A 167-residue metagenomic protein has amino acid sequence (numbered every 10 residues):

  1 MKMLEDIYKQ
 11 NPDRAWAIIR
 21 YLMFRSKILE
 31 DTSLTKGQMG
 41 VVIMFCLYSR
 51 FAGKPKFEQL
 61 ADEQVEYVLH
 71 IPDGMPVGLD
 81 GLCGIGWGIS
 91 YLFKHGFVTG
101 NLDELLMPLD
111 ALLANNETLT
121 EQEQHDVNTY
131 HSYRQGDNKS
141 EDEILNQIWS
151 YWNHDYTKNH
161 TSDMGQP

Functional and structural regions predicted by a protein language model:
M1-P167: Glycan-recognition and catalytic cores of secretory/periplasmic carbohydrate-active enzymes
